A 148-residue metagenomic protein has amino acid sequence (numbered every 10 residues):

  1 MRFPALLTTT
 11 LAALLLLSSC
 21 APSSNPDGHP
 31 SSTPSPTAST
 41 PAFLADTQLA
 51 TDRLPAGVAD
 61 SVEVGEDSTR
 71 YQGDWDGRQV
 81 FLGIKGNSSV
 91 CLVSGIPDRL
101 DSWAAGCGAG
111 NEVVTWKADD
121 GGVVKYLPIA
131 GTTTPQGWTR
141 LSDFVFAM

Functional and structural regions predicted by a protein language model:
M1-T10: Bacterial N-terminal signal peptides that target proteins for export
L15-S19: C-terminal motif of bacterial Sec signal peptides marking the signal peptidase cleavage site
C20-S24: Bacterial signal peptide processing site
D27-S32: Extracytoplasmic/lumenal low-complexity Ser/Thr/Pro-rich segments of cell-envelope proteins
S35-L82: N-terminal secretory signal peptides
L82-M148: Extracytosolic low-complexity repeat regions of secreted or lipid-anchored proteins
